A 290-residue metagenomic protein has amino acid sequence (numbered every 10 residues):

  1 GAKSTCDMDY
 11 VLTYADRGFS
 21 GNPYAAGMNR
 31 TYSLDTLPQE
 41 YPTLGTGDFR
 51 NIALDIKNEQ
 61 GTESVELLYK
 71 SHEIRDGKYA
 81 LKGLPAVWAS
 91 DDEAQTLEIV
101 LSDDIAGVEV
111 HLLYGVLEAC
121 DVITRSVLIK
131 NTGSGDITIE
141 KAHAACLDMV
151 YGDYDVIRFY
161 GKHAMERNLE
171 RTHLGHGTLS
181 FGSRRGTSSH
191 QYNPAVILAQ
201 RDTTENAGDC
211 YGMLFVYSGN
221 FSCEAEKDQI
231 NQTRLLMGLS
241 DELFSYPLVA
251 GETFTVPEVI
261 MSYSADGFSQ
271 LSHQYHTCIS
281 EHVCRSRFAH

Functional and structural regions predicted by a protein language model:
G1-E226, E242: Polysaccharide-binding surfaces and accessory modules of carbohydrate-active proteins
D55, E63-L67, Y246-S264: Short Pro-Gly-centered flexible turn/kink motifs
V100-D103, T233-R234, A289: Short amphipathic alpha-helical segments, especially helix-boundary/capping motifs
E140-H143, L271-H276: Composition- and surface-driven signal marking solvent-exposed, interaction-prone regions in large proteins
Q200, F215-Y217, M237-L239, E258 (+1 more regions): Pocket-edge structural micro-motifs
Q229-V249: Short acidic, Pro/Gly- and aromatic-enriched capping/linker segments at domain boundaries
S262-Q274: Short, Lys/Arg- and Gly-enriched loop/turn segments at beta-strand edges
Q274-H290: An acidic-aromatic substrate-binding cleft motif
